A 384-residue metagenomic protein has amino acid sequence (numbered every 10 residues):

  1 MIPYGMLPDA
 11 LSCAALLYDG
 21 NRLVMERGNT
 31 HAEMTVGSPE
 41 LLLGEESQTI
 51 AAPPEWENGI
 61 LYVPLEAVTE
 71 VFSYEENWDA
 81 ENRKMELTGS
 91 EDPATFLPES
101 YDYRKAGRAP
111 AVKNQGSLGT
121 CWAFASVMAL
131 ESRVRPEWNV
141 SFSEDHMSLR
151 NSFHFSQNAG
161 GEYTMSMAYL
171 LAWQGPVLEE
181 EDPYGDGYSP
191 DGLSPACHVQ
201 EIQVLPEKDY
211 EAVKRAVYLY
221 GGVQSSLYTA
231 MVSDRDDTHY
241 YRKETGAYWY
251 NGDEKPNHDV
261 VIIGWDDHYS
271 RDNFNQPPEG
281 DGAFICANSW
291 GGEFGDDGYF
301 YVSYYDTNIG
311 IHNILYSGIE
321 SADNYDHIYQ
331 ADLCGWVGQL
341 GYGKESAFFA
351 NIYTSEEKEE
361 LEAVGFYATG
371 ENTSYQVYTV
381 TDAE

Functional and structural regions predicted by a protein language model:
M1-P98: Primary recognition of N-terminal secretory signal peptides and signal-anchoring hydrophobic helices
E91-E362, Y367-A383: Catalytic-core signature of thiol
